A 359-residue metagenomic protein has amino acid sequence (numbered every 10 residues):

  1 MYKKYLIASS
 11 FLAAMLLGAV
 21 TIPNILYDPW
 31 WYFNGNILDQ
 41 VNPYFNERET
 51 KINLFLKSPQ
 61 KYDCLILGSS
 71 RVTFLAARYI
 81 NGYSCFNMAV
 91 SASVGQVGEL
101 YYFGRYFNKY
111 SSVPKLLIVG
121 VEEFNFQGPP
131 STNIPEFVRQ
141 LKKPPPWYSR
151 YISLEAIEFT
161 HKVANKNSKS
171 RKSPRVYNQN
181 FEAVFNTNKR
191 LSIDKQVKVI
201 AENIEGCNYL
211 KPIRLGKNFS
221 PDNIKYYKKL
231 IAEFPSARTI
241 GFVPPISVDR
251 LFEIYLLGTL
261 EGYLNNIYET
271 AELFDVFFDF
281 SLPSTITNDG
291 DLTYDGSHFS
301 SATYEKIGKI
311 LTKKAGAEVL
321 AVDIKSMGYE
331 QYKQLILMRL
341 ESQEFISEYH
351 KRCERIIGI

Functional and structural regions predicted by a protein language model:
I7-I25: Hydrophobic membrane-insertion alpha-helices, especially the h-region of bacterial N-terminal signal peptides
L26-T50: Alpha-helical transmembrane signal-anchor/signal-peptide segments
N42-I66: Short extracytoplasmic
K61, I66-I152: Membrane-embedded segments
V97-G104, K217-Y227, L257-T270: Well-ordered, non-membrane alpha-helical segments in soluble/globular domains
V121, P130, I134-A237, S326-I359: Secreted/periplasmic serine-hydrolase-like ester/acetyl group-modifying domain
I231-Y255: Active-site segments of SGNH/GDSL-like serine hydrolases that catalyze O-acetyl group transfer/hydrolysis on lipids
L251, N265-I359: C-terminal regions of proteins
